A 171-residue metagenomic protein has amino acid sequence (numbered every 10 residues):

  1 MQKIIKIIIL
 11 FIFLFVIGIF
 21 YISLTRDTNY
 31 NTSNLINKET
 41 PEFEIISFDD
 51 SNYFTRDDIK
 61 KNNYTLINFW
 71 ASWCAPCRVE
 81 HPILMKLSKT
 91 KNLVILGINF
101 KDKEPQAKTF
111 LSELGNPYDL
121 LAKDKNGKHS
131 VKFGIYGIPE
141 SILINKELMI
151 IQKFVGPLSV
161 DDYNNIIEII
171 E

Functional and structural regions predicted by a protein language model:
M1-E44: N-terminal targeting signals for export/organelle localization
M1-K6, D27-N31, D57-D58, K89-T90 (+2 more regions): Short, Lys/Arg-enriched, disordered terminal segments
E39, N63-T65, F69-W73, G137: Short pre-active-site segment immediately N-terminal to redox-active cysteine/selenocysteine motifs in thiol-based
F43-T65: A short beta-strand-turn-helix
L66-I67, I95, S141: Hydrophobic beta-strand anchors of alpha/beta hydrolase catalytic cores
F69-K86: Conserved redox-active cysteine motifs that mediate thiol-disulfide chemistry, especially di-cysteine Cys-X(1-2)-Cys
K89-T90, V94-N126, I138: Conserved segment of the thioredoxin-like fold in thiol-based oxidoreductases
S112-P117, D124-E171: Thiol/disulfide oxidoreductase modules built on the thioredoxin-like
